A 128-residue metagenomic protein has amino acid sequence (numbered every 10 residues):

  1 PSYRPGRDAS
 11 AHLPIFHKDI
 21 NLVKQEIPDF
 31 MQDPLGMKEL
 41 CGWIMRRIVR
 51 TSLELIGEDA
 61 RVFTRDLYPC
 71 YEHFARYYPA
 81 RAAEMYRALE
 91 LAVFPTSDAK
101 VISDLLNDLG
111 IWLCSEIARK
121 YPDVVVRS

Functional and structural regions predicted by a protein language model:
P5-S128: Conserved nucleotidyltransferase catalytic core and NTase-mimicking acidic/glycine-rich helix/loop elements in nucleic
